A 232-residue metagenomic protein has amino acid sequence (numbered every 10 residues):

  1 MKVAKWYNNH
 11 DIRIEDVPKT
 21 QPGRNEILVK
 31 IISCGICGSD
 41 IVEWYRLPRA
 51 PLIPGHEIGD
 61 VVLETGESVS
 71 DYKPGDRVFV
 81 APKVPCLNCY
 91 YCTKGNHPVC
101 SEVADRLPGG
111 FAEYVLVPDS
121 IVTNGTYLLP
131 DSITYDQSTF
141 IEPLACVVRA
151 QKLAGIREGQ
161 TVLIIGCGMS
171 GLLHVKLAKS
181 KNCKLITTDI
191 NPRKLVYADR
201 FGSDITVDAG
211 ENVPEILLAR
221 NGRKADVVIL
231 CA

Functional and structural regions predicted by a protein language model:
Y7, P18-K19, A50-G55, V103-G109 (+1 more regions): Short Gly/Pro-enriched turn/cap motifs at secondary-structure boundaries
T20-C34, Y45-Y90, P130-S132: Glycine-rich beta-strand-centered segment in the early N-terminal region that forms part of a ligand/cofactor-binding
S33, A81, A209, C231-A232: Short, well-ordered coil/turn residues at beta-beta hairpins and beta-strand->alpha-helix junctions within
S39-E43: Cytochrome P450 core scaffold surrounding the K-helix E-X-X-R motif and the conserved "meander" helix-loop region
C86-I165: NAD(P)H dinucleotide-binding glycine-rich loop of Rossmann-like/cofactor-binding domains, especially the beta1-alpha1
T134-E211: Mid-domain Rossmann-like dinucleotide-binding core that forms the NAD(H)/NADP(H) cofactor-binding site
N212-R223: Short amphipathic alpha-helix with an adjacent loop that forms part of the alpha/beta core around
A225-I229: Short SAM/SAH-binding signature in class I
